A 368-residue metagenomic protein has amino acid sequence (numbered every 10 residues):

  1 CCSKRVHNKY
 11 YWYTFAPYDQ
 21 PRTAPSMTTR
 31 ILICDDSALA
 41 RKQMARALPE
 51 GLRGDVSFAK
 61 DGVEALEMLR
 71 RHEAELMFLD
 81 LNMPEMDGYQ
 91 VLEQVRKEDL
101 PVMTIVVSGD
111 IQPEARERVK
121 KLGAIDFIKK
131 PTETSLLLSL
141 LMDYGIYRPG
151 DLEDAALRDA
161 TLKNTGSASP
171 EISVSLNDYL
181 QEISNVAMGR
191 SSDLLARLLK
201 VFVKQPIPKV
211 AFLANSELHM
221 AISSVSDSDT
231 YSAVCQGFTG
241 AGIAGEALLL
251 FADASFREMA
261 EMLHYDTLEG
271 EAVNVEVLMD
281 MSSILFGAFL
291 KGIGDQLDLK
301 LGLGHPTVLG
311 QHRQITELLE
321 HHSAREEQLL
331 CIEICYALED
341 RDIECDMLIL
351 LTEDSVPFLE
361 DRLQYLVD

Functional and structural regions predicted by a protein language model:
A38-S57, K97: Two-component/phosphorelay signaling modules centered on CheY-like receiver
D61-E64, D87-Q90: Acidic catalytic/metal-coordinating carboxylates
H72-F78: Active-site beta3 strand of CheY-like receiver
D80, S108: Active-site residues of response regulator receiver
M83: Receiver (REC) domain active-site loop signature in two-component systems and cognate sites in sensor histidine kinases
I125: Short, glycine/charged-rich "phosphate-handling" switch motifs in NTP-dependent and phosphotransfer domains
T132-L141: C-terminal output helix
G150, A155-D368: Composition-driven recognition of glycine/serine/threonine/acidic- and proline-rich low-complexity segments and repeats
